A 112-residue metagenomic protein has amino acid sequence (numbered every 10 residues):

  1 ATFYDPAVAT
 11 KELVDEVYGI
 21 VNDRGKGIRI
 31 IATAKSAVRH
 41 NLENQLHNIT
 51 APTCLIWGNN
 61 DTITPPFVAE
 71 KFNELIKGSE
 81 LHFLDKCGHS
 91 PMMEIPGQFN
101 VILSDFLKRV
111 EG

Functional and structural regions predicted by a protein language model:
A1-N48: Conserved alpha/beta-hydrolase catalytic His-Asp/Glu region
L13, A51, P65-E74: Short alpha-helix in the alpha/beta-hydrolase fold that links the catalytic acid
N44, F67, E94-Q98: Generic recognition of short, well-ordered alpha-helical segments
I49, L55-W57: Short beta-strand/loop motif that positions the catalytic acidic residue of the alpha/beta-hydrolase fold
N60-T64: Acidic catalytic loop of the alpha/beta-hydrolase fold
S79-G112: Catalytic active-site module of serine/aspartate enzymes centered on a nucleophile-bearing elbow/loop
